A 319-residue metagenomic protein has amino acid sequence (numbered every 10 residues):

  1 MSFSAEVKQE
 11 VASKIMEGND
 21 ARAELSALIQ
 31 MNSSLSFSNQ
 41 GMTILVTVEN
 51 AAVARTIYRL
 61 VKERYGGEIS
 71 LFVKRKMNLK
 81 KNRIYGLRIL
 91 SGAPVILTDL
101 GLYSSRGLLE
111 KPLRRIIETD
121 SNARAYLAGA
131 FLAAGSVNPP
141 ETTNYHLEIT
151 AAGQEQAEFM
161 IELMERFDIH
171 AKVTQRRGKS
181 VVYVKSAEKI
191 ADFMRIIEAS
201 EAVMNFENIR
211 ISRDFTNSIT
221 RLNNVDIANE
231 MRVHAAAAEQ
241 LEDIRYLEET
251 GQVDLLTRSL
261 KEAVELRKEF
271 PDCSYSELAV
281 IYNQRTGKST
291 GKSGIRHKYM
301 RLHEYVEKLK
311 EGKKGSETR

Functional and structural regions predicted by a protein language model:
M1-P94: N-terminal low-complexity or simple alpha-helical regulatory segments that function as activation/interaction modules
I15-A23, I116-A123, V253-R258: Structural motif
N39-T43, T142-T143, S274-V280: Short acidic, hydrophobic short linear motifs in intrinsically disordered regions
V46-V48, E148-A152, I281-G287: Short helix-coil junctions and helix-kink-helix linkers
R55, R59-K81, R88-F206: DNA-contacting interfaces and partner/effector-binding or oligomerization modules in DNA-centric proteins
E198-H297: Extended mid-to-C-terminal alpha-helical interaction segments
K298, L302-Y305: Residues in the recognition helix of alpha-helical DNA-binding motifs
K308-R319: Short Lys/Arg-enriched helix C-cap and helix-to-coil transition segments that create basic nucleic-acid-contact patches
